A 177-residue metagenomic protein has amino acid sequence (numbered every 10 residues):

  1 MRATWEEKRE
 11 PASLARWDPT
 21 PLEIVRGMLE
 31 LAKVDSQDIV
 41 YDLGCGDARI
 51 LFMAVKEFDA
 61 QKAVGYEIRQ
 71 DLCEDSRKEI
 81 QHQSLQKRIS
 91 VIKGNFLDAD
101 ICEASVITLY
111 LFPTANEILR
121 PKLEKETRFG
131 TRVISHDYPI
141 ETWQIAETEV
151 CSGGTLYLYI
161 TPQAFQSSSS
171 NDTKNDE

Functional and structural regions predicted by a protein language model:
M1-D38: S-adenosyl-L-methionine
Q37-G46: Conserved class I S-adenosyl-L-methionine
R49-A60: Conserved SAM-binding loop of SAM-dependent methyltransferases across substrates and taxa, primarily the Class I
K62-E67: Conserved SAM-binding motif I beta-strand of class I
R69-L72: Conserved short alpha-helix immediately C-terminal to the canonical SAM/SAH-binding motif I of Rossmann-like
E74-E103: S-adenosyl-L-methionine
C102-I118: A short SAM/SAH-binding and catalytic strip from SAM-dependent methyltransferases
T114-E177: C-terminal substrate-binding/active-site "lid" region of AdoMet-derived donor-dependent transferases
